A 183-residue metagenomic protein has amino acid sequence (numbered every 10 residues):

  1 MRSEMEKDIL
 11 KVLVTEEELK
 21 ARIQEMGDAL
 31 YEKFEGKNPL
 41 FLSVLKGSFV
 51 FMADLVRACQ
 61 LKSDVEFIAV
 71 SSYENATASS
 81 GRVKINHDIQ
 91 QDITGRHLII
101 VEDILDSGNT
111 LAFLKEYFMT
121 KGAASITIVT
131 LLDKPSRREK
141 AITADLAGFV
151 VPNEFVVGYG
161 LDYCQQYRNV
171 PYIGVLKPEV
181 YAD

Functional and structural regions predicted by a protein language model:
M1-D183: PRPP-associated nucleotide enzymes
